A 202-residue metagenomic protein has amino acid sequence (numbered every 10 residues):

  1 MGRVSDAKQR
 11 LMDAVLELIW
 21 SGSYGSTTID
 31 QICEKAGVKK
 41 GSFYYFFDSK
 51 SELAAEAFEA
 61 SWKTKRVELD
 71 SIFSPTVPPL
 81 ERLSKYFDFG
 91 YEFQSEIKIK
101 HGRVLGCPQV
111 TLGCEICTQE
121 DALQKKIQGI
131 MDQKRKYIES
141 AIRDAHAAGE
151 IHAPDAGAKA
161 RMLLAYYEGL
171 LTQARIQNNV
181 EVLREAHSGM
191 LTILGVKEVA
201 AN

Functional and structural regions predicted by a protein language model:
M1-D6, A201-N202: N-terminal intrinsically disordered/low-complexity leader segments
R10, L18-A60: Helix-turn-helix
E56, D70-L105, G157-L163: Hydrophobic alpha-helical connector segments
L80-E81, V104, K125-M131, A147-M162 (+2 more regions): All-alpha amphipathic helical-bundle segments outside canonical DNA-binding/catalytic cores that form hydrophobic
E81, T111, T118-H146: Amphipathic alpha-helical packing segments from all-alpha helical-bundle domains
D88-E96, D132-D144, E150, Q173-N202: C-terminal peripheral helix-coil segments that are non-catalytic and often amphipathic
K98-A122: Amphipathic alpha-helical segments used for helix-helix packing
L105-T111, P154-Q173, G189-T192: Hydrophobic alpha-helical segments that form the core of small-molecule binding pockets and/or dimer interfaces
